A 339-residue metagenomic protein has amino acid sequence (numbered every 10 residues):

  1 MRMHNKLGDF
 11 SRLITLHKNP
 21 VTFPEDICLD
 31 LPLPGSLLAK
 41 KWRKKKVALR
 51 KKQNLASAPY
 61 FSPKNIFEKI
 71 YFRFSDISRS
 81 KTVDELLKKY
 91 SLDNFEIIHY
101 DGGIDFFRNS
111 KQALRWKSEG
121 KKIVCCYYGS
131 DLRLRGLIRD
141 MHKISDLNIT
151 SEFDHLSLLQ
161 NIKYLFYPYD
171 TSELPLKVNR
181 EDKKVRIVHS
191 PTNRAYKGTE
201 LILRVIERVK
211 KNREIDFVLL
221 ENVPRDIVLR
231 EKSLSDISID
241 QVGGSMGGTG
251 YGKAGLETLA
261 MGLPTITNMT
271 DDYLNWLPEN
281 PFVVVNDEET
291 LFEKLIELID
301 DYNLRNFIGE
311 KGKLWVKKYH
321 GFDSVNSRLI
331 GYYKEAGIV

Functional and structural regions predicted by a protein language model:
Y71-I77, L87-R108, V124: Short N-terminal targeting/anchoring amphipathic segment
E96-G103, A113-L132, L147-T150: Active-site proximal beta-strand in glycosyltransferases
V124, D131-L132, H142-K177, D182: Donor nucleotide-sugar binding/catalytic pocket of nucleotide-sugar-dependent glycosyltransferases
L176-K197, L203: Conserved donor-binding/catalytic core segment of Leloir-type glycosyltransferases
S233-G247, L263: Acidic donor-binding loop of glycosyltransferase active sites
T258-T267: Short hydrophobic beta-strand element within catalytic cores of glycosyltransferases and related nucleotide-activated
L274-I296: Change "using UDP/GDP/dTDP sugars" to "using nucleotide sugars
N303-K334: A charged, aromatic-enriched C-terminal amphipathic alpha-helix characteristic of glycosyltransferases across folds
